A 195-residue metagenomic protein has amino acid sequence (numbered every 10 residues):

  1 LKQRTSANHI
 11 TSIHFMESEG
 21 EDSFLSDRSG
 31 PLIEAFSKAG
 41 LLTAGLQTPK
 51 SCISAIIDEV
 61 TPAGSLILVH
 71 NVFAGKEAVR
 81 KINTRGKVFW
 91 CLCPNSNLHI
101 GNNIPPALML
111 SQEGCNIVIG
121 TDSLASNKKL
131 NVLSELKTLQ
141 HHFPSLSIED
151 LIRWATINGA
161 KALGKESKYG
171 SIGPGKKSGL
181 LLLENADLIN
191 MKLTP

Functional and structural regions predicted by a protein language model:
L1-F89, G101-I117, S167: Histidine/acidic residue-rich metal-binding segments in metalloenzymes
M16-E17, P94-L98, D122-A125: Short, acidic/turn-prone active-site loops that include or flank metal/cofactor- and phosphate-binding residues
L32-G40, E59-T61, N103-A186: His/Asp/Glu-enriched, well-ordered alpha-helical/loop segment that forms or immediately abuts the divalent-metal
I67, P94-S96, A160: A generic structural signal for short
N71, N95, A186: Flexible loop residues that form catalytic and substrate-binding hotspots at small-molecule/glycan-binding clefts
K76, L98-H99, S126-N127, N190: Short glycine-rich, flexible loops that bind phosphorylated cofactors or substrates
D187-L193: Short, Lys/Arg- and Gly-enriched loop/turn segments at beta-strand edges
